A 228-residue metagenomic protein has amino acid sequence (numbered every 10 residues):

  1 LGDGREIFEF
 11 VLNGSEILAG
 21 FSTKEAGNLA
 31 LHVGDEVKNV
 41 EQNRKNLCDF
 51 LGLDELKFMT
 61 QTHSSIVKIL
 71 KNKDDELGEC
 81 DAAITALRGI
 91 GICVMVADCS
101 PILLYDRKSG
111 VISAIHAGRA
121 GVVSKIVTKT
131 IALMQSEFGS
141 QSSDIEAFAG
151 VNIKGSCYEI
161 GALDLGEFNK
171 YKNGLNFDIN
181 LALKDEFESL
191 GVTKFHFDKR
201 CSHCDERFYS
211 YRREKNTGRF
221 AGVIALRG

Functional and structural regions predicted by a protein language model:
L1-G228: Active-site microenvironment for binding and transforming phosphate-containing groups
